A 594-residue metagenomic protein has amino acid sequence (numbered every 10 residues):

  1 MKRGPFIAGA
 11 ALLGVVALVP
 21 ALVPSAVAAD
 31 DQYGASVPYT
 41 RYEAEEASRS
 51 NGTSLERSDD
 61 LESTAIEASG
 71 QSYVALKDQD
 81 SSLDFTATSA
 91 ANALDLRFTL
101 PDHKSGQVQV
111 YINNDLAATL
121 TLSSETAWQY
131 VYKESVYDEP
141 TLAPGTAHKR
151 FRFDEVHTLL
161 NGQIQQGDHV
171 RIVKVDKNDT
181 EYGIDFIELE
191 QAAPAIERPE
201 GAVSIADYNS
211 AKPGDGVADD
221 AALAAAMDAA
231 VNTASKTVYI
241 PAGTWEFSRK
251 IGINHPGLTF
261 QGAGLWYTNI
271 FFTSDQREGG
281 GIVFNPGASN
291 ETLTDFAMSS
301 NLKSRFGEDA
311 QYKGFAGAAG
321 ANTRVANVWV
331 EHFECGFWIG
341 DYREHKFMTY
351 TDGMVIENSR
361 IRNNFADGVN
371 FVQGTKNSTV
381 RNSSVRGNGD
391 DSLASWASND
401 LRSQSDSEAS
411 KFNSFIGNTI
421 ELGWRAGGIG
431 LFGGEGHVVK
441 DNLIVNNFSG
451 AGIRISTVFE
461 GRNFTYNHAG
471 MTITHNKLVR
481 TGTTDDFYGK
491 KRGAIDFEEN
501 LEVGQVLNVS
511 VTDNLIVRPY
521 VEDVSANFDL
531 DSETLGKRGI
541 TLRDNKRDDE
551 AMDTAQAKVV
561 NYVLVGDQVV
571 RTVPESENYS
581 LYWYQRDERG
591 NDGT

Functional and structural regions predicted by a protein language model:
M1-A29: Secretory targeting and sorting signals
A29-E200, T474: Extracytoplasmic
D80, V175-N178, S235-T244, G262-N269 (+2 more regions): Extracellular beta-strand-rich, repetitive "passenger/adhesive" scaffolds that bind or process carbohydrates
I205-P241: Acidic Gly/Asp/Thr-rich repetitive segments characteristic of extracellular carbohydrate-active and adhesion proteins
A224, D228-A229, W245-F260, N269-D295 (+4 more regions): Extracellular beta-strand-rich solenoid/capping regions of secreted or surface-exposed proteins that bind or remodel
S235-K236, S248-K250, N269-G281, L302-D309 (+9 more regions): Short glycine/acidic-rich loop motifs that flank beta-strands on beta-rich extracellular proteins
Q261-W266, S289-S300, A321-E334, Y350-A366 (+7 more regions): Right-handed parallel beta-helix
D531-R589: Leucine-rich solenoid repeat scaffolds
